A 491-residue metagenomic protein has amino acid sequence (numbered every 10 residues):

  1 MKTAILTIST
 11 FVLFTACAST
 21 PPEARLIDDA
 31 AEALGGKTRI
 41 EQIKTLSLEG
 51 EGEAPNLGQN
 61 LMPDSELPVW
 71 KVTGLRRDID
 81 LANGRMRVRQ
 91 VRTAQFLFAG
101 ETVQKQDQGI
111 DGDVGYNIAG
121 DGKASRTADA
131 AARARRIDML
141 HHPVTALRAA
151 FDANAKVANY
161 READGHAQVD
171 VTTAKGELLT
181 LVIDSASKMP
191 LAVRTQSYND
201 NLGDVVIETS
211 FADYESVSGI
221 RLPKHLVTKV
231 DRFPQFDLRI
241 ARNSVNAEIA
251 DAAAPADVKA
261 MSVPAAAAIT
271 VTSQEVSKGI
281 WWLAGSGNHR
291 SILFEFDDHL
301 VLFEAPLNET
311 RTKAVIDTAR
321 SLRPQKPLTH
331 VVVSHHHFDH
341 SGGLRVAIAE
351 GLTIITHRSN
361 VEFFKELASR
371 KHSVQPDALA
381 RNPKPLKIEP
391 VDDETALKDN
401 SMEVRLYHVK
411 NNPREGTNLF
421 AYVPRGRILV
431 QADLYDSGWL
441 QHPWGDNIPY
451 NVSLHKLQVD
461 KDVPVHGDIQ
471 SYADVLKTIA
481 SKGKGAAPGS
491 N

Functional and structural regions predicted by a protein language model:
T15-A16: C-terminal motif of bacterial Sec signal peptides marking the signal peptidase cleavage site
P21-R25, E101-Q104, G109-L179, S185-S187 (+5 more regions): Flexible, processing/modification-adjacent segments and terminal tails in exported/periplasmic/extracellular proteins
E32, K37-K123: N-terminal mature ectodomain segment of secretory-pathway/periplasmic proteins
E162-A256, L419-P424, Q431-A432, S437-H442 (+1 more regions): Gly/Pro-enriched, hydrophobic low-complexity segments that function as extracytoplasmic propeptides/linkers
D237-D297, T395: Zn-dependent metallo-beta-lactamase
Q274-A319, N418-D436: Conserved beta-strand hairpin/beta-sheet module of binuclear metal-dependent hydrolase folds, prominently
T310-I355, H455-D460: Active-site metal-binding motif and surrounding structural segment of the metallo-beta-lactamase
Y450-N491: Divalent-metal (often Zn2+) His-rich catalytic cores of metallo-beta-lactamase-fold enzymes
